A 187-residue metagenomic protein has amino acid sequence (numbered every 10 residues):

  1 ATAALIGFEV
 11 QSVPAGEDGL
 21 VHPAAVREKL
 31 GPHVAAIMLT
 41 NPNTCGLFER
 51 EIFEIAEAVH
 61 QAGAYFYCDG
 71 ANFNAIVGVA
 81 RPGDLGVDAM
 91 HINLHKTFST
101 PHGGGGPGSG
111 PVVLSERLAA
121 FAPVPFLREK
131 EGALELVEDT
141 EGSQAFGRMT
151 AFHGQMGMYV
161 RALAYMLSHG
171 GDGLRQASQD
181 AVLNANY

Functional and structural regions predicted by a protein language model:
A1-L134: Conserved PLP-enzyme active-site core in the AAT-like
G83, I92-Y187: Active-site C-terminal subdomain of aminotransferase-like
